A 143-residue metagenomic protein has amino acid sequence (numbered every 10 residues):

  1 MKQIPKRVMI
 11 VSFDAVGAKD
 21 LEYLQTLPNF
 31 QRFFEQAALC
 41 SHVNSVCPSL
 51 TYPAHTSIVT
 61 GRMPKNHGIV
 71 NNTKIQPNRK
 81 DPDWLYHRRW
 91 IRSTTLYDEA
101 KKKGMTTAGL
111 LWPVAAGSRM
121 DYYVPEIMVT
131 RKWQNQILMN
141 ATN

Functional and structural regions predicted by a protein language model:
M1-I4, M128: Basic/polar N-terminal segments that are highly enriched at the extreme N-terminus, encompassing both cleavable
I4-V8, Q36-A37, K103-A108: Loop/turn elements at helix/coil->beta-strand transitions in domains of secreted/extracellular proteins
P5-K19, R32-F33, I58, A100: Beta-strand elements within well-structured catalytic alpha/beta cores of enzymes that handle phosphate/sulfate esters
S12-A15, C40-S41, T51-A54, T73-L85: Glycine-/proline-rich flexible loop or hinge segments
A15-A18, C47-S49, T107, P113-G117: Solvent-exposed loop/turn segments at secondary-structure junctions within structured extracellular/periplasmic domains
D20-L21, H87: Residue-level marker of alpha-helix boundaries and capping positions
L21-K65, A108: Short, structured active-site-proximal loop/turn typified by the sulfatase FGly-forming signature C/S-X-P-X-R
M63-N143: His/Asp/Glu-rich, glycine-adjacent segments that coordinate divalent cations and/or stabilize oxyanion chemistry on
